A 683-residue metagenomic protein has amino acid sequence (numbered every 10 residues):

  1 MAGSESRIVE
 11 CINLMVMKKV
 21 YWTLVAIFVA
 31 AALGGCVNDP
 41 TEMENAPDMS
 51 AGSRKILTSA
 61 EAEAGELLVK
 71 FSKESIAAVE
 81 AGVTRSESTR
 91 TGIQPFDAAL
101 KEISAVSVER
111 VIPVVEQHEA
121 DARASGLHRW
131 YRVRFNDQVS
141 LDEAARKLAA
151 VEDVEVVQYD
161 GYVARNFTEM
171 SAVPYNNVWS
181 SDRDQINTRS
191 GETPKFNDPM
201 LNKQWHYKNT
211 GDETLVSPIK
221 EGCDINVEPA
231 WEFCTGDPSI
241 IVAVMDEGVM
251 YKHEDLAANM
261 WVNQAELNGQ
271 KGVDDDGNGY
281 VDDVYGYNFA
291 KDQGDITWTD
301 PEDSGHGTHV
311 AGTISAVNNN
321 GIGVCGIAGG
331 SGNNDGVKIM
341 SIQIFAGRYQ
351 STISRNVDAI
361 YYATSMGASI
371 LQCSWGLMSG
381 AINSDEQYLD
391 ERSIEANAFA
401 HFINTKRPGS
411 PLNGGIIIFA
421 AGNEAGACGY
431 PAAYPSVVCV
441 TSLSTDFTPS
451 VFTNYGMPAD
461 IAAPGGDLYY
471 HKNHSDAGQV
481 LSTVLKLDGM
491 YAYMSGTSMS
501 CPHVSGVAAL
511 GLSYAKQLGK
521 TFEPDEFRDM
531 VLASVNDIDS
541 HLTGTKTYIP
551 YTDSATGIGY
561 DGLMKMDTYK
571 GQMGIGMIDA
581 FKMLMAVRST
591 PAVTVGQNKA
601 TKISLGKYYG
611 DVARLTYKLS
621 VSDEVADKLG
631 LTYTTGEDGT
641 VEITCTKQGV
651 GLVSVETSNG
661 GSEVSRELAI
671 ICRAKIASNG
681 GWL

Functional and structural regions predicted by a protein language model:
A30-L57, K675-L683: Bacterial Sec-dependent N-terminal signal peptides
V37-P40, E232, G236-P238, E247 (+8 more regions): Substrate-binding/access-modulating region of protease and related hydrolase catalytic domains
M43-S181: Inhibitory N-terminal propeptides of secreted protease zymogens
Q117-R132, R146-I241, V249-D255, N259 (+2 more regions): Protease zymogen maturation seam
E152-E155, K220-Q293, H309-T313, V317 (+2 more regions): Acidic-leg catalytic submotif of subtilisin-like serine proteases
A230, M245-K252, A265-N278, T299-S304 (+8 more regions): Flexible, small-residue-rich helix->loop connector segments that border functional cores
A311-I314, M340-F345, S369, C373 (+1 more regions): Hydrolase catalytic cores
A600, G610-T640, L668: Surface-exposed or secretory-pathway low-complexity segments enriched in glycine-proline and Ser/Thr/acidic residues
